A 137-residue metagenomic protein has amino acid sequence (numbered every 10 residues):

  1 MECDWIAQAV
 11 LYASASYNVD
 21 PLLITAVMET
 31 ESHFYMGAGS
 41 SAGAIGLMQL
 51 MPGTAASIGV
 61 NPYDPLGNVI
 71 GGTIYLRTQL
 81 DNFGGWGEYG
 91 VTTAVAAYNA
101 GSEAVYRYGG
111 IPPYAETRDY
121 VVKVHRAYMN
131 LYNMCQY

Functional and structural regions predicted by a protein language model:
M1-Y137: Catalytic glycan-binding domains that act on GlcNAc-containing polysaccharides
